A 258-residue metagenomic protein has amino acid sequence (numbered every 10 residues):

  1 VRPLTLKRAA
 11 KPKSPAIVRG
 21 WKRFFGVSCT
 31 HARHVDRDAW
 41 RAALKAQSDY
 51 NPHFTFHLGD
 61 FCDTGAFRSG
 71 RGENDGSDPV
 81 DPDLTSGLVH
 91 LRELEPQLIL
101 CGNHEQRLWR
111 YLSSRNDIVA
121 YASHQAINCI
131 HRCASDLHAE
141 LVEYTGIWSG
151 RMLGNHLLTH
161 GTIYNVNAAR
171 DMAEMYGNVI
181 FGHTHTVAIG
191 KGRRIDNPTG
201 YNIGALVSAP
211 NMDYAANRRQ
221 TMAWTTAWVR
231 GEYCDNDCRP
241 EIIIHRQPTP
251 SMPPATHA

Functional and structural regions predicted by a protein language model:
V1-V27, H34, H257: Acidic, histidine-bearing metal-coordination/catalytic regions of metal-dependent phosphoesterases
L6-R8, V27, A32-A134: Core catalytic region of metal-dependent phosphoesterases/phosphodiesterases, especially metallo-beta-lactamase-like
P15-I17, I147-G154, K191-R193: Short acidic-hydrophobic surface loop/beta-edge motif
H31-V35, N155-H160: Short, flexible loop segments at the rims of nucleotide/cofactor-binding pockets, characterized by
T55-L58, P96-G102, E143, L158-T159 (+2 more regions): A structural signal for short, well-ordered beta-strand segments and their strand-loop junctions that often border
A120-N155: Metallo-beta-lactamase
H156-I242: Conserved beta-sheet core of the metallophosphoesterase superfamily
Y233-A258: A short C-terminal boundary segment appended to hydrolase-like catalytic domains
